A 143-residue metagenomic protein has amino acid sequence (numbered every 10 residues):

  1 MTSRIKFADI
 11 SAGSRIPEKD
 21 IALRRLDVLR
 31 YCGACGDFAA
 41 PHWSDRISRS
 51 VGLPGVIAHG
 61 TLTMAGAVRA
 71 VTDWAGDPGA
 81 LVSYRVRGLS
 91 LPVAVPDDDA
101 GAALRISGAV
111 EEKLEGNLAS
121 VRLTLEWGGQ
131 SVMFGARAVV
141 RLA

Functional and structural regions predicted by a protein language model:
M1-I16, D98-A143: HotDog/MaoC-like acyl-thioester-processing domains
T2-A58: Catalytic strand-loop segment that frames the active site of acyl-thioester-processing enzymes
P17-L23, R87, V139-R141: Generic structural detector for well-ordered beta-strands
I21, L91-V93, E115: Residues that form or immediately flank small-molecule/cofactor binding pockets and catalytic motifs
V51-G55, T63-V110: Hydrophobic beta-strand-centered segment that forms part of the acyl-chain substrate-binding groove
A58, A80, E115-A119: Short loop/turn segments at connectors of secondary-structure elements within structured domains
